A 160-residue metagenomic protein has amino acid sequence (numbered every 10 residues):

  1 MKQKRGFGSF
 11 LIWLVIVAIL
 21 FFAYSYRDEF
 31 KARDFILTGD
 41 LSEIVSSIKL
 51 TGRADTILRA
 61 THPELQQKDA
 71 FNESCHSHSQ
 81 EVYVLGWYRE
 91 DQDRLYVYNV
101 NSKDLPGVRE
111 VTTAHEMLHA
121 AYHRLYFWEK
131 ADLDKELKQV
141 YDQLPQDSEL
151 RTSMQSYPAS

Functional and structural regions predicted by a protein language model:
M1-G6: N-terminal Lys/Arg-rich, disordered targeting/topogenic segments
S9-R27, R33-D91, D132-S160: Metalloprotease/metallohydrolase-associated module, dominated by Zn2+-dependent proteases
D28, L41-S42, N101, P106 (+1 more regions): Generic preference for well-ordered secondary structure
D93-Y96, L118: Glycine-rich, often proline-containing surface loops adjacent to acidic residues and nearby aromatics that form
Y96-T112: Short pre-active-site segment immediately N-terminal to the catalytic Zn-binding motif
V111-H123: Active-site recognition of the HExxH zinc-binding catalytic motif
Y122-L125, L144: A generic secondary-structure signal for well-formed alpha-helical elements
F127-A131: Surface-exposed, polar/charged faces of alpha-helical domains in mature secreted/periplasmic/lumenal proteins
